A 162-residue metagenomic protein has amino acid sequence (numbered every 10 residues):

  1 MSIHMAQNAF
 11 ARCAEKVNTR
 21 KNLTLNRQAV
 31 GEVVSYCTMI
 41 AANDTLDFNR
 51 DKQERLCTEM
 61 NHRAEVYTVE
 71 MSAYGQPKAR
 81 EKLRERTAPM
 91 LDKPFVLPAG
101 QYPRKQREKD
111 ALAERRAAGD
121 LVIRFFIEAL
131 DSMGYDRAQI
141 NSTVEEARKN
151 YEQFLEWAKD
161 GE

Functional and structural regions predicted by a protein language model:
M1-A41, V66-F126, Q153-E162: Intrinsic disorder/low-complexity detector
T38-M39, R55-C57: Hydrophobic, well-ordered secondary-structure scaffolds
A41-A42, L46, E128-A129, M133: Extracellular/lumenal glycan-associated surfaces
L56-Y67, T143-E152: Amphipathic alpha-helical segments that form the core helices of the histone-fold
